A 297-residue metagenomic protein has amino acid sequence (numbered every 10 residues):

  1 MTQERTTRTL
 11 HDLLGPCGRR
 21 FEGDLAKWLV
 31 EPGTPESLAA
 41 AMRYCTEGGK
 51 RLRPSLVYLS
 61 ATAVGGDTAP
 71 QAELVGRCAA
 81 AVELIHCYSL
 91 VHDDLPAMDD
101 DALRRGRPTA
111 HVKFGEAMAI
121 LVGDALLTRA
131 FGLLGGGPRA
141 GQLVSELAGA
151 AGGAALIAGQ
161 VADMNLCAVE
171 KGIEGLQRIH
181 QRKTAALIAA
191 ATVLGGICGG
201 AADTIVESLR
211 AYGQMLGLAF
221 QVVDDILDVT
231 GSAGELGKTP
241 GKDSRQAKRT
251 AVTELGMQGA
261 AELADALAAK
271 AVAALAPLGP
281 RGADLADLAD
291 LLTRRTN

Functional and structural regions predicted by a protein language model:
M1-I85, V91, A97-D100, R104-R105 (+5 more regions): Conserved N-terminal diphosphate/IPP-binding helix and adjacent helical/loop segment of trans-prenyltransferase domains
G23, I120-T128, G132, G141 (+1 more regions): Residues on a specific face of well-ordered alpha-helices
A26, V30, V57, A61 (+3 more regions): Amphipathic, well-packed alpha-helical segments that form the structural scaffold of globular domains
Y44-K50, F114-A119, H180-Q181, A260: Solvent-exposed loop and edge beta-strand segments that line ligand/cofactor-binding and catalytic clefts
A69-I85, Q142-L147, I205-L216: Alpha-helical scaffolds flanking conserved acidic
V91-K113, V122-L133, A151-I173, R182-A274 (+1 more regions): Acidic, Mg2+-coordinating active-site segments of isoprenoid diphosphate-utilizing enzymes
G135-G149, A268, A273-L275, G282: Transmembrane helix-loop-helix
